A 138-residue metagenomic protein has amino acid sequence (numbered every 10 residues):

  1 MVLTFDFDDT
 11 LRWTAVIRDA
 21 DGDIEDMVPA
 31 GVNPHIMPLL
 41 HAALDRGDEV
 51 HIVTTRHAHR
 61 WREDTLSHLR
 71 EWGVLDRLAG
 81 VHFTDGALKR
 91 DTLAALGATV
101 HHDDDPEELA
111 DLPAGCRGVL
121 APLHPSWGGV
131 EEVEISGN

Functional and structural regions predicted by a protein language model:
M1, A79, T99: Conserved acidic residues
M1-R46: Active-site neighborhood of HAD-like aspartate-dependent phosphohydrolases
D6, V53-T55, H102: Short hydrophobic segments within beta-strands
T10, A58, E107: Conserved Rossmann-like nucleotide-cofactor binding loop
D19-D23, H68-R70, L112, R117-V119: Glycine-rich, phosphate-binding/catalytic loops in enzymes
A42-H51, R56-T84: Substrate-recognition/cap helix-loop segment adjacent to the acidic, metal-dependent catalytic center of Asp-based
A95-G137: Acidic, Mg2+-coordinating phosphoryl-transfer loop and its flanking beta/alpha structural elements, shared across
